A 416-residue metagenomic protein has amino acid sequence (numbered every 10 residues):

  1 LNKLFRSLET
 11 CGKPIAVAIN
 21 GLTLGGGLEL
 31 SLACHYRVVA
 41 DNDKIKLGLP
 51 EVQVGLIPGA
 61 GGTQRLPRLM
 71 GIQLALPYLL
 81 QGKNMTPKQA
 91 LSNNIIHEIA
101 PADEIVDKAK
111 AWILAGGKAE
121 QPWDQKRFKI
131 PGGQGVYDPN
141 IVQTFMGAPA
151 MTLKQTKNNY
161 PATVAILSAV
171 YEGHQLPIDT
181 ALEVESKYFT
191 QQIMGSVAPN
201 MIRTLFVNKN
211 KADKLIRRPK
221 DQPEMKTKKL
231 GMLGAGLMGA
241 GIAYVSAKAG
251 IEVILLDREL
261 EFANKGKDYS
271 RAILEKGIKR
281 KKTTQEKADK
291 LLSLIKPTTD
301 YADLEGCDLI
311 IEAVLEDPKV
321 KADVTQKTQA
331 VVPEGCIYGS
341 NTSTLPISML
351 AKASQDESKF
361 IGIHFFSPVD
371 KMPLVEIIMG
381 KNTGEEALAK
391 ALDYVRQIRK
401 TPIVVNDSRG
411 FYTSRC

Functional and structural regions predicted by a protein language model:
L1-N20, I57, G62-R65, L69 (+1 more regions): An acidic, glycine-rich surface segment that forms the CoA-thioester-binding/catalytic face of crotonase-fold enzymes
L8-V54, P58, G234-I242: Glycine-rich beta-to-alpha active-site loop
E29-H35, Q73-Y188, F206-V207, K211-D221 (+3 more regions): Amphipathic alpha-helical segments at domain termini/boundaries
R37-V38, I254, S367: Conserved beta-strand positions in the Rossmann-like core of class I SAM-dependent methyltransferases
N94, E98-D103, M372-L388, G410-R415: Short beta-strand and adjoining strand-loop segment in the mid-core of the Rossmann-like NAD(P)-dependent dehydrogenase
D213-K276, K296, V331, G380: NAD(P)+-binding Rossmann beta1-loop-alpha1 motif at the extreme N-terminus of oxidoreductases
E259-D308, P318-D323: Conserved N-terminal Rossmann-fold NAD(P) cofactor-binding segment
D317-Y394: Rossmann-fold NAD(P)-binding glycine/threonine-rich loop
